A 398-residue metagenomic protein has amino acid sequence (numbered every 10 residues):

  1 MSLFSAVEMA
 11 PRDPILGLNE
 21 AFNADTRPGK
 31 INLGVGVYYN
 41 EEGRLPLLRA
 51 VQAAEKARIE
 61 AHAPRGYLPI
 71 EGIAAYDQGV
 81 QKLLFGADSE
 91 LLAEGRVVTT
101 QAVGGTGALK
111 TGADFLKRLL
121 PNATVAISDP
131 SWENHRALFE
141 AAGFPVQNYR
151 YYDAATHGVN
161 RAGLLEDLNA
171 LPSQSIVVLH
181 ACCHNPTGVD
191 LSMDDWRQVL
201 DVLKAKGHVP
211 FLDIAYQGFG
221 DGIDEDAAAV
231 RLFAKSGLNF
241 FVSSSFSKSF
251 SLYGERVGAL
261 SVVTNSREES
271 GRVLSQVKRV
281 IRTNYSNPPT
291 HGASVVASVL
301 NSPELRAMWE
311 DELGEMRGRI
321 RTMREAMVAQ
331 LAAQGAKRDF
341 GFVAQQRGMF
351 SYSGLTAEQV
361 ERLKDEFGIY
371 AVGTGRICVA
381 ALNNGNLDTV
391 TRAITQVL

Functional and structural regions predicted by a protein language model:
S2-G72, G79-K82, T283, P289 (+1 more regions): N-terminal "arm"/small-domain region of PLP-dependent enzymes with the aminotransferase-like
N32-V35, N148-R150, V177-C182, F211-I214 (+2 more regions): Short beta-strands and strand-loop turn motifs
Q52, A57, H62-K204, G218-F219 (+3 more regions): Conserved core of the PLP fold type I
I176, V209, F241: Hydrophobic "anchor" residues on beta-strands that sit immediately upstream of conserved functional sites
A229-R272, Q276: Active-site PLP attachment segment
L274-G292, V299-V328: Structural signature of PLP-dependent enzymes
E310-E366: Conserved PLP-binding catalytic core of the aspartate aminotransferase-like
